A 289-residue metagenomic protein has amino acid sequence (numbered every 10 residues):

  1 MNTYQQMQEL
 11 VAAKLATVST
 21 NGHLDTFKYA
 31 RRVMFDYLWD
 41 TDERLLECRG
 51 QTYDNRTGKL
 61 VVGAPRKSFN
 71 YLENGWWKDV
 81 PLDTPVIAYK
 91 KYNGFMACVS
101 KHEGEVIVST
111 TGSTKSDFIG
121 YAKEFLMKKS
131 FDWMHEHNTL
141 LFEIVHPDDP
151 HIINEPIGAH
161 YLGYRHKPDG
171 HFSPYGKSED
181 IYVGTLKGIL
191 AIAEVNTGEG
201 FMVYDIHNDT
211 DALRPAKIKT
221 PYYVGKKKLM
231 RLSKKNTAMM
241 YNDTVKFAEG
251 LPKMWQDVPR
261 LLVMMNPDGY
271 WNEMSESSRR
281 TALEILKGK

Functional and structural regions predicted by a protein language model:
M1-K289: Core nucleotide-handling region used for phosphoryl-transfer chemistry
